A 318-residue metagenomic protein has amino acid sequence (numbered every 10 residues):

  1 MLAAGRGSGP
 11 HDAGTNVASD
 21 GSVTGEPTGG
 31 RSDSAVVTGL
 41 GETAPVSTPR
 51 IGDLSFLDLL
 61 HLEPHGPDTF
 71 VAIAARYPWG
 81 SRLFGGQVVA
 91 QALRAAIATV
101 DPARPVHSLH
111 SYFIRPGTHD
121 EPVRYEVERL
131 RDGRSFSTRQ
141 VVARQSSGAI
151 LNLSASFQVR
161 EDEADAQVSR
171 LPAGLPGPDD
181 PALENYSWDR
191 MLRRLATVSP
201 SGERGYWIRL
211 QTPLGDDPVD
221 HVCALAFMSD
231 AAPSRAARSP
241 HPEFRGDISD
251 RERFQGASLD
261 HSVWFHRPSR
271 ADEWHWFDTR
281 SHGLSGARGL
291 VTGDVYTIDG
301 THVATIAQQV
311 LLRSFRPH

Functional and structural regions predicted by a protein language model:
M1-T43: Intrinsically disordered, low-complexity proline-rich regions
V37-H318: Terminal targeting signals and extreme-terminal segments of soluble enzymes
